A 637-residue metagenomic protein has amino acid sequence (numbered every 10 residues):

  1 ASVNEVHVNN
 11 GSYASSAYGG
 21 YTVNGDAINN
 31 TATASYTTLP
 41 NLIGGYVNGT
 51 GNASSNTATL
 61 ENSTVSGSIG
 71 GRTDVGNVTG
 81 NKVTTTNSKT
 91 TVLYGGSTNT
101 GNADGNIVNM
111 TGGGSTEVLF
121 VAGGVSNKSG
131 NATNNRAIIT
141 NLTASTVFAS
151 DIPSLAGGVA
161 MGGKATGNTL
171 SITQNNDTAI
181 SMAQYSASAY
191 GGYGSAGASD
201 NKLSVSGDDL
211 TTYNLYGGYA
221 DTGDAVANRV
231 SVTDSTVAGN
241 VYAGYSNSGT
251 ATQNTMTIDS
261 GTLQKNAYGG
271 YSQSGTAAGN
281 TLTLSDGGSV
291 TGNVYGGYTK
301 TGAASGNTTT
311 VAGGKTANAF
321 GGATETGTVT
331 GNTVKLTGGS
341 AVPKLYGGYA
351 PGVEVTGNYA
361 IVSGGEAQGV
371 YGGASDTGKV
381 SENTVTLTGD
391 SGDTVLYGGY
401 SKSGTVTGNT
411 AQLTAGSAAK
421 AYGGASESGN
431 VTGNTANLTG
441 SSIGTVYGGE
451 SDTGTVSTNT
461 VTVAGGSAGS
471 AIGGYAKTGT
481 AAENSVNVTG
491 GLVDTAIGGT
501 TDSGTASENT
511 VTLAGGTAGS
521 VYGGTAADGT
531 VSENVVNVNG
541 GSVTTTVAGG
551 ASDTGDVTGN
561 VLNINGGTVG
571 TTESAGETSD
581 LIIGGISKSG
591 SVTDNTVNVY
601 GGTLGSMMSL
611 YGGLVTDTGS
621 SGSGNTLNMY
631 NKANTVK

Functional and structural regions predicted by a protein language model:
A1-S16, T22-N41, V47-G67, T73-V92 (+20 more regions): Surface-exposed loop/turn motifs in large extracellular/passenger domains
